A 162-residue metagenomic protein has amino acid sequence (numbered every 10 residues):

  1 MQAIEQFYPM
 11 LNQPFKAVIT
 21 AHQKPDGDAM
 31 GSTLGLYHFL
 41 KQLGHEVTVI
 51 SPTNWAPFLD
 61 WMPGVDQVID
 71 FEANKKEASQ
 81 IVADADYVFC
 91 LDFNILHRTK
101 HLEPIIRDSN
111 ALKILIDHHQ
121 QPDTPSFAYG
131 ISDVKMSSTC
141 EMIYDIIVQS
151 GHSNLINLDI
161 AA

Functional and structural regions predicted by a protein language model:
M1-A162: Replace "Mg2+/Mn2+-dependent" with "divalent metal-dependent
